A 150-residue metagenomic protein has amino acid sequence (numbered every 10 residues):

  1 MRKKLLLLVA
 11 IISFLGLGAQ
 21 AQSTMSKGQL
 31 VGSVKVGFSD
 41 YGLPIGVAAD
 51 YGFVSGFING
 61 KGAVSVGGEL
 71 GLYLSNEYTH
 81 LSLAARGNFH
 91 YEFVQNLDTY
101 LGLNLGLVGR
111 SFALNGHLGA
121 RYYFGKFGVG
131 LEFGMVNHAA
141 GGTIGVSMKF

Functional and structural regions predicted by a protein language model:
M1-S26: Cleavable N-terminal export/targeting peptides
A21-G28, V54-V64, E77, F93-D98 (+1 more regions): Short loop/turn motifs that connect adjacent beta-strands in outer-membrane beta-barrel proteins
S23-L30, K61, L114-F150: Predominantly the C-terminal beta-signal and adjacent terminal strand-loop region of outer-membrane beta-barrel
G28-F38, A63-L74, D98-G109, K126-N137: Transmembrane beta-strand segments that form the barrel wall of outer-membrane beta-barrel proteins
G28-L30, Y41-I45, G62-V64, E77-L83 (+3 more regions): Residues that define the transmembrane beta-barrel architecture of outer-membrane proteins
G32-V36, V47-F53, L70-L72, A85-F89 (+3 more regions): Residues on the lipid-exposed face of transmembrane beta-strands in outer-membrane beta-barrel proteins
G56-I58, L72, L81: Surface-exposed, glycine- and small/polar-enriched segments that build interaction surfaces at terminal
